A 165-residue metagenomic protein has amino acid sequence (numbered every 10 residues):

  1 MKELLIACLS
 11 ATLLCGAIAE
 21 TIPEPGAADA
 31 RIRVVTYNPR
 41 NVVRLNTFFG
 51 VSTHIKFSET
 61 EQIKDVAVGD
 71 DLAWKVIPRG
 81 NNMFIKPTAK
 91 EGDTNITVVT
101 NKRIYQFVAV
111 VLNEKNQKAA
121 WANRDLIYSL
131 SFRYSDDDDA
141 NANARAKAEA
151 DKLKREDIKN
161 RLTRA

Functional and structural regions predicted by a protein language model:
K2-C8: Sec-dependent signal peptide recognition, specifically the positively charged N-region followed immediately by
L14-G16: N-terminal signal peptide c-region/cleavage motif recognized by signal peptidases
I18-A165: A general "mature secreted/periplasmic domain" signal
